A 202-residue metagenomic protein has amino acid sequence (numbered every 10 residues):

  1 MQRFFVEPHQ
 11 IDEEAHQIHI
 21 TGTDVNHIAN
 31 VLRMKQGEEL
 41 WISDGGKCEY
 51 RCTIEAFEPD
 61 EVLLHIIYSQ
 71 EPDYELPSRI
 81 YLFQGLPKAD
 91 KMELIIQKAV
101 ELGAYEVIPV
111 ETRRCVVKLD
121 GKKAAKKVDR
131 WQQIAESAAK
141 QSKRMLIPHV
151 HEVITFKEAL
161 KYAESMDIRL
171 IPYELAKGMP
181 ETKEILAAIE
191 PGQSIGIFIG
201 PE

Functional and structural regions predicted by a protein language model:
M1-E71: N-terminal positively charged helical leader segments and presequences
Q2, E14-H16, Q36-E38, C48-Y50 (+6 more regions): A generic structural signal for short beta-strands and their flanking turns/coil linkers
E39, P87, E202: Gly/Ser/Thr-rich beta-alpha loop segments that engage phosphate groups in nucleotides
D73-I171: RNA substrate-binding interface of SAM-dependent RNA methyltransferases
A159-E164, T182-E190: Short amphipathic alpha-helix with an adjacent loop that forms part of the alpha/beta core around
A187-E202: A glycine-rich beta-strand to alpha-helix segment that forms a phosphate/ribose-binding loop at ligand/cofactor sites
